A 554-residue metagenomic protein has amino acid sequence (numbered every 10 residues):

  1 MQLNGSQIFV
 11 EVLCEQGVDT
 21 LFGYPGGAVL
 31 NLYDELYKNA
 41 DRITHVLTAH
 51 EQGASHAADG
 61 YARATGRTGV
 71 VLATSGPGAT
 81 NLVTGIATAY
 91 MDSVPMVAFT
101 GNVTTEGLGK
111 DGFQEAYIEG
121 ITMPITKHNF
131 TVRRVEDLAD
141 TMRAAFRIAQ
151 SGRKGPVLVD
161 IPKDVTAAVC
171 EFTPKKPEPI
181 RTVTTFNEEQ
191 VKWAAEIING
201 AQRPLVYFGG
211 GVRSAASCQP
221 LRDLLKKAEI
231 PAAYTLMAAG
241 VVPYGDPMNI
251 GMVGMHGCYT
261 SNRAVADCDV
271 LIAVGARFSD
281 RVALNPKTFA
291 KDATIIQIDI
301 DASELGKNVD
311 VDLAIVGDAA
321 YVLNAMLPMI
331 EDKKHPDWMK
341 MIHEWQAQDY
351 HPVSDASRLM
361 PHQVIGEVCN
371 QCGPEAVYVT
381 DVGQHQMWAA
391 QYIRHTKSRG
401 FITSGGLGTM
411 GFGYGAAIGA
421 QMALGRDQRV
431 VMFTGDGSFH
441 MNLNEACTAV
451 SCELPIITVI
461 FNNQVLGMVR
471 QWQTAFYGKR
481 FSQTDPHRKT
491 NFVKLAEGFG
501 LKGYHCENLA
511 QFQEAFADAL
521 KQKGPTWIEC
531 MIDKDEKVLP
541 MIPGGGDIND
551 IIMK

Functional and structural regions predicted by a protein language model:
M1-K333, E367, Q371-P374, R429 (+5 more regions): N-terminal alpha/beta PP-like core and its mobile active-site loop of ThDP/TPP-dependent enzymes
F9-V10, C14-D19, G27, L32-Y37 (+1 more regions): Active-site diphosphate/adenylate-binding microenvironment
L47-A49, Y378, F433, N442: Hydrophobic transmembrane-helix microenvironments that flank and shape a buried ionizable site
Y61, T80, K334-S354, A420 (+2 more regions): Charged, low-complexity, helix-prone segments enriched in Lys/Glu/Asp/Gln
G69-V71, V159, Y378, F401 (+1 more regions): Well-ordered beta-strand positions enriched in small/hydrophobic/aromatic, beta-favoring residues
F99, L108-Q114, G306-N308, A314-V316 (+2 more regions): Thiamine diphosphate
E136, P174, E196, D292-Q384 (+3 more regions): Phosphate/pyrophosphate-binding active-site segments
